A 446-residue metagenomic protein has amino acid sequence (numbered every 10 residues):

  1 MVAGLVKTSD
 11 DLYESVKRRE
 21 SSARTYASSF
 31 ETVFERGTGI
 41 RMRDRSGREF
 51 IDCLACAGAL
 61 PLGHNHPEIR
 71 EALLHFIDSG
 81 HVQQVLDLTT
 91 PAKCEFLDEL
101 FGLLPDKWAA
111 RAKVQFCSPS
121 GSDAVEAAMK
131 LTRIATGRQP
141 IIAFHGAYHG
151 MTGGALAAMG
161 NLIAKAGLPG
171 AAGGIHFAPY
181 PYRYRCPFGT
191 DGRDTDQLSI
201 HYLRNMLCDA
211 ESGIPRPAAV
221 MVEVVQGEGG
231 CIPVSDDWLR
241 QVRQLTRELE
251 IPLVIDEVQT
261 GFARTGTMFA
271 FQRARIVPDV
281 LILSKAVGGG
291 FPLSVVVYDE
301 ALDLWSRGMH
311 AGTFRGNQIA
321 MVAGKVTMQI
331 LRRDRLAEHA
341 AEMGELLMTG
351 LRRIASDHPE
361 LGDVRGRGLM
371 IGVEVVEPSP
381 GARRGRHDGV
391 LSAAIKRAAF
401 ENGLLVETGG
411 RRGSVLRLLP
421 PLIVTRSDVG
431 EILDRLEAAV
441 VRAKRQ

Functional and structural regions predicted by a protein language model:
M1-Q446: Conserved N-terminal phosphate-binding loop of PLP-dependent enzymes in the Aspartate aminotransferase
